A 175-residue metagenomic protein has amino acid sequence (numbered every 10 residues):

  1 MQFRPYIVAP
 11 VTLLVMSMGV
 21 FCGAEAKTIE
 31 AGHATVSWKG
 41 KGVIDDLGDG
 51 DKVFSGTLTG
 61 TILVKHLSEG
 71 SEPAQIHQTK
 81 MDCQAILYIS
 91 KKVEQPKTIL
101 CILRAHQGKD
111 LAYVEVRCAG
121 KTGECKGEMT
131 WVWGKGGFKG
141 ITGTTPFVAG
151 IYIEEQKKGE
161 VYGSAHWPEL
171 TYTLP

Functional and structural regions predicted by a protein language model:
M1, G19-V20, K52, G136: Short non-domain terminal segments
M1, M16-M18, M81, M129: Detector for methionine-enriched segments
M1-V11: Bacterial N-terminal signal peptides that target proteins for export
R4, G19-F21, I29: Absolute N-terminal positional cue centered near the fourth residue
Y6, F21-G23, S71: Short, intrinsically disordered, low-complexity terminal segments
A9-G19: Bacterial N-terminal signal peptides
E25-P175: Beta-strand-enriched cores of mature, soluble protein domains
